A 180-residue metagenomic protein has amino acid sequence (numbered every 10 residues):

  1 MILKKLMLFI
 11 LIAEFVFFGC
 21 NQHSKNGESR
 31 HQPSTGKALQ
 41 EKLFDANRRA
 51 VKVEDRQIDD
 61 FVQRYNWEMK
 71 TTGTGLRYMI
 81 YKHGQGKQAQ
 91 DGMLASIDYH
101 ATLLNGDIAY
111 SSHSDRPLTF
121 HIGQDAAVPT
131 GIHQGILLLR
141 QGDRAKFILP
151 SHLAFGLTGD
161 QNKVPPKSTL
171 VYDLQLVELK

Functional and structural regions predicted by a protein language model:
I2-M7, C20-K180: Cross-family detector of peptidyl-prolyl cis-trans isomerase
F9-F17: Bacterial N-terminal signal peptides
